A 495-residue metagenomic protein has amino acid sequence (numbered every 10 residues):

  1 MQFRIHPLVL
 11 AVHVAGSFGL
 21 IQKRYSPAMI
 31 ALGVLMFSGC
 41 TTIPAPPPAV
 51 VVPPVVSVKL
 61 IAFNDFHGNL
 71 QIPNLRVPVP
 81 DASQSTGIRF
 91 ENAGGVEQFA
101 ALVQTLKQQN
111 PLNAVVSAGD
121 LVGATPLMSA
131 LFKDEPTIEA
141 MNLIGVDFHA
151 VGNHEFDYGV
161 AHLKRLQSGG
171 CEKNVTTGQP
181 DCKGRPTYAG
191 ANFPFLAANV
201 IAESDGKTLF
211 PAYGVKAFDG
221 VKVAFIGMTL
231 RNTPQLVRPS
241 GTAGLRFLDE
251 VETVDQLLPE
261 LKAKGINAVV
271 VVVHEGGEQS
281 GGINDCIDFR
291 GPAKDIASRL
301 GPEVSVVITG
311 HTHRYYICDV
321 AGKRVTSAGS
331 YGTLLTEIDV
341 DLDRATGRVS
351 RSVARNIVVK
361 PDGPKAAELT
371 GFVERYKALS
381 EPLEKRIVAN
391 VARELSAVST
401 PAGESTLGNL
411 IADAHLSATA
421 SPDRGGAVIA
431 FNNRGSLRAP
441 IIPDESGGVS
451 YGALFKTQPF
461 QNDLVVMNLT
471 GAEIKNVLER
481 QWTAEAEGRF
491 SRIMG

Functional and structural regions predicted by a protein language model:
F3-M29: Bacterial N-terminal signal peptides that target proteins for export
F37-G39: C-terminal motif of bacterial Sec signal peptides marking the signal peptidase cleavage site
T41-P364, T406-S417, A427-A430, N468 (+1 more regions): Acidic, metal/ion-coordinating pockets
S83-T86, P239-G241, R393-P401, F455-D463: Glycine- and acidic
V349, V353, V358-V449: Hard-cation-handling environments
P440-L469, E473-Q481: Flexible, polar/acidic helix-loop-strand segments at domain edges
V477-G495: ADP-ribosyltransferase catalytic core
